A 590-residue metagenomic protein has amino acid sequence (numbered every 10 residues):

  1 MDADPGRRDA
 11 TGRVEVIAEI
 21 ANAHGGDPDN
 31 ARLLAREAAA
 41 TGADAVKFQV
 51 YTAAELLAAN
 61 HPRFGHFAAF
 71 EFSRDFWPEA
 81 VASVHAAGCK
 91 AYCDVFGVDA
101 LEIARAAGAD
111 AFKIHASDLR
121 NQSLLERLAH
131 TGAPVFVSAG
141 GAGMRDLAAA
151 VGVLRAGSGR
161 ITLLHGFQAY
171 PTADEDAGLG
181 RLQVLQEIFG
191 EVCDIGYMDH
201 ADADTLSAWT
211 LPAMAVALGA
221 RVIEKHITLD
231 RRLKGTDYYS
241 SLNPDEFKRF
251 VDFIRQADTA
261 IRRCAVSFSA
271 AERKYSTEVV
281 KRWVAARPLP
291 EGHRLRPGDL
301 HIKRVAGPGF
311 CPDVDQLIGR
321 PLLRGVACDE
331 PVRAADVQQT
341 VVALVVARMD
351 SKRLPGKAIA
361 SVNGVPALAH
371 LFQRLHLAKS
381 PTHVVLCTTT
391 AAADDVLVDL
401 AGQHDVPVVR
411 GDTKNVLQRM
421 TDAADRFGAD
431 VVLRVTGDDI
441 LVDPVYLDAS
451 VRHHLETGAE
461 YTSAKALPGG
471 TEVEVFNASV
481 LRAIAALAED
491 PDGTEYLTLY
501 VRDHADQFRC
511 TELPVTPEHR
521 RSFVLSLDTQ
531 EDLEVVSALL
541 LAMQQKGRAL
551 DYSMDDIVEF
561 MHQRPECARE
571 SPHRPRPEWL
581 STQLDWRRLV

Functional and structural regions predicted by a protein language model:
M1-Q339: Catalytic cores and adjacent flexible loops of soluble metabolic enzymes that perform enolate/carbanion chemistry on
T340-T388: N-terminal glycine-rich phosphate-binding loop and ensuing alpha1 helix
A369-A429: Conserved N-terminal catalytic core of the sugar/cofactor nucleotidyltransferase
T413-K414, D439-L441: Acidic metal-phosphate-binding loop of nucleotide-sugar-dependent transferases
A429, T471-A485, Q530-E534: Conserved nucleotide-sugar donor-binding and metal-coordinating catalytic region shared by glycosyltransferases
V432-L433: Short aromatic/hydrophobic "clamp" motif used to bind/position activated sugar donors
D443-L467: Conserved donor-nucleotide/metal-binding helix-loop-beta segment in metal-dependent transferases, i.e., the alpha-helix
L499-V590: Conserved alpha/beta core of the MobA/IspD/sugar-nucleotide pyrophosphorylase nucleotidyltransferase superfamily
